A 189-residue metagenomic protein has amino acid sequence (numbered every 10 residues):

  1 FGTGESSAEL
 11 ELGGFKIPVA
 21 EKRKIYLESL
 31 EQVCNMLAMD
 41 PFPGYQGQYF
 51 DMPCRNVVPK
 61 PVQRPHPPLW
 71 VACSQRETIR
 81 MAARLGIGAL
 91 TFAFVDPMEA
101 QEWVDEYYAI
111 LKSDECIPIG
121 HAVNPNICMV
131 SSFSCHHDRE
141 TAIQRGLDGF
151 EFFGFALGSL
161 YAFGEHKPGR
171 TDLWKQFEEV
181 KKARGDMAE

Functional and structural regions predicted by a protein language model:
F1-T3, L69-A72, I87-F92, P125-S132: Hydrophobic faces of well-ordered beta-strands that scaffold small-molecule active sites in alpha/beta enzyme cores
E5-E9, V95-D96, F133-C135: Active-site-proximal loop/turn and secondary-structure-junction residues that shape catalytic pockets, frequently
S6-I17, R84-G86: Acidic/polar active-site rim loop that often engages polyanionic ligands
G14-K24, H66-P67, T91-F92: Flexible, glycine/proline-enriched loop segments at strand-loop-helix junctions that form or flank small-ligand binding
A20-V58, M98-E189: An alpha-helical appendage that flanks or caps ligand/catalytic pockets
P61-Q63, M81-R84, G120-P125: Short, flexible turn/loop "capping" segments at secondary-structure junctions
Q63-S74, F133-H136, E189: Active-site mouth loops of central-metabolism enzymes
Q75-Y108: A conserved active-site cap/scaffold subdomain adjacent to cofactor or substrate pockets
